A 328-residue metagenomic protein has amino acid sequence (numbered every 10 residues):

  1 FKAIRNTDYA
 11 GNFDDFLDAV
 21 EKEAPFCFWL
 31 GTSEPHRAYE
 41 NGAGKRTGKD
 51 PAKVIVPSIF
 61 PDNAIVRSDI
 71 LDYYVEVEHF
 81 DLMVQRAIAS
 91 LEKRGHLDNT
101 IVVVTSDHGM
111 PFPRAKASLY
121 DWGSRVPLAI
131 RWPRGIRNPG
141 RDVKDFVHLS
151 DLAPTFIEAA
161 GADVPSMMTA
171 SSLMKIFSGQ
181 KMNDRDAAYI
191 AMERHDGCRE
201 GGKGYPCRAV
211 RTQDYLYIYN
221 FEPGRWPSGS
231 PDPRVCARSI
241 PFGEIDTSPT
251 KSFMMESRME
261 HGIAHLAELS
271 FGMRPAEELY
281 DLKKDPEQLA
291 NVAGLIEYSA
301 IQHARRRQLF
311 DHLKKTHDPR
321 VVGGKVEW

Functional and structural regions predicted by a protein language model:
F1-I4, L17-M168, K203, L216 (+5 more regions): Active-site-proximal cap/lid insertion segments
R5-N6, A188-C198: Extracellular glycoside hydrolase catalytic/binding regions
N12, F16-A19, I176: CheY-like receiver
E21, S178-N183: Basic phosphate/pyrophosphate-binding loop/patch that engages nucleotide-derived ligands
A170, D318-W328: Short, flexible loop/turn segments with low-complexity composition
S171-I176, D184-E193, K203: Polar, glycine-rich mid-to-C-terminal structural blocks that act as macromolecule-binding/assembly scaffolds
P206-C207: Short, acidic/polar N-cap/turn motifs at the starts of alpha helices
R211, L216-Y219: Short hydrophobic-aromatic micro-motifs
